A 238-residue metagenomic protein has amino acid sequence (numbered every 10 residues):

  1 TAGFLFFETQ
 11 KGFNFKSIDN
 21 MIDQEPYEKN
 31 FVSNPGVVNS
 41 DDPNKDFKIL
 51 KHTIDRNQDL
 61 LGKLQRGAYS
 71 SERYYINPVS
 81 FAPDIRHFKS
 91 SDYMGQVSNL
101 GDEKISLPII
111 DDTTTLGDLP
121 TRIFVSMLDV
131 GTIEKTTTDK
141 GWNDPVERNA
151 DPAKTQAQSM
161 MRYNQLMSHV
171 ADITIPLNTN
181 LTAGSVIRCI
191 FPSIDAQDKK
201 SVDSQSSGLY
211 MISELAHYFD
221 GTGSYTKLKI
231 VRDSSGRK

Functional and structural regions predicted by a protein language model:
T1-A2, G184: Amphipathic, non-transmembrane alpha-helical segments in extracytoplasmic/periplasmic proteins
A2-L5, K199: Short conserved catalytic/interaction loops centered on acidic-Pro-aromatic/His motifs
F4-K16: Acidic/histidine-enriched alpha-helical segments
K16-Q24, V231-S234: Secondary-structure transition/turn motif
P26-K29: Class I S-adenosyl-L-methionine
V32-K238: An acidic/polar, Gly/Ser/Thr-rich interaction patch typically located in mid-to-C-terminal regions of proteins
